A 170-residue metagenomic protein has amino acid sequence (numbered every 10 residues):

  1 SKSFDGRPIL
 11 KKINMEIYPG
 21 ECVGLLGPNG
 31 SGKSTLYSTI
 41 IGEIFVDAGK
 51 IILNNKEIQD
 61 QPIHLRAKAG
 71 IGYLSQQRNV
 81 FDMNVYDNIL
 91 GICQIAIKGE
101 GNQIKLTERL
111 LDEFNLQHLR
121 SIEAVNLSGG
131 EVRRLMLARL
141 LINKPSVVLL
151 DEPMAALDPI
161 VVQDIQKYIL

Functional and structural regions predicted by a protein language model:
D5, V23, D87-N102, E113: ABC-type ATPase nucleotide-binding domains, specifically the catalytic core motifs of the NBD
L26-P28: The feature captures the beta-strand-to-loop junction immediately N-terminal to the Walker
I41: Helix-to-loop junction immediately C-terminal to a conserved catalytic motif
G49-E57, A69: Conserved ABC transporter NBD signature motif
G101-L119, I160, K167-L170: Conserved ABC ATPase "signature" region
E123-L127, E131: Conserved ABC ATPase signature
V148-E152: Catalytic Walker B motif of ABC-type/P-loop ATPase nucleotide-binding domains
